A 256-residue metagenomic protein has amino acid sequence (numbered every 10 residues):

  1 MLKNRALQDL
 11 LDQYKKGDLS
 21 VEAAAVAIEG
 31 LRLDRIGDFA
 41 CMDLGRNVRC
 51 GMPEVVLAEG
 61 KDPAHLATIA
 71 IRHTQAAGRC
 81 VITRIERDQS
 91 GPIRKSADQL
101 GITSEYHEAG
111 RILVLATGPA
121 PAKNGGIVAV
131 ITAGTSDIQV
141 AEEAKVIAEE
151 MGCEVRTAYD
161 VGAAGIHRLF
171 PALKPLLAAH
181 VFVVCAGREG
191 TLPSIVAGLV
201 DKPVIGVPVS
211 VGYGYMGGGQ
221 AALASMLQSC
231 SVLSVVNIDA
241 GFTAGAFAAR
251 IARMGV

Functional and structural regions predicted by a protein language model:
M1-E86, S90-S96: Long amphipathic alpha-helical segments
A64-L66, D137-E142, I166-H167, A186-V196 (+2 more regions): Short glycine/serine/threonine-rich phosphate/pyrophosphate-binding segments that cradle anionic phosphate groups
T103-H107, V196-G219: Short, acidic/small-residue loops that bind anionic groups at enzyme active sites
I112-A116, E154-P175, G219-A221, V236-D239: Glycine-rich oxoanion-binding loops at beta->alpha junctions
K123-H167: Glycine-rich phosphate/diphosphate-binding loop of Rossmann-like nucleotide-binding domains
T132, L173-K174, V181, V211 (+1 more regions): C-terminal binding/interaction regions
P171-V209: Glycine-rich phosphate-binding loop
